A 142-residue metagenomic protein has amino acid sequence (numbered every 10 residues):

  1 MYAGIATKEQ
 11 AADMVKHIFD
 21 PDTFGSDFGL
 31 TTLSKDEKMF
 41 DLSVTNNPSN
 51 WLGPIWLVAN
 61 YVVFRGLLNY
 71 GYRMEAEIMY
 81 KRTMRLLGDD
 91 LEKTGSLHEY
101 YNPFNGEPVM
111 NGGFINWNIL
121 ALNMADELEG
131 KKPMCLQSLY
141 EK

Functional and structural regions predicted by a protein language model:
M1-I55, G88-K142: Extended glycan-interaction surfaces of carbohydrate-active proteins
M1-K8, N60-R73: Alpha-helical support elements that line or immediately flank enzyme active sites and cofactor-binding pockets
V15, M79-Y80: Inward-facing hydrophobic residues that define packing positions of alpha-helical scaffold repeats
V63, L67, A76, T83 (+1 more regions): Hydrophobic, well-ordered secondary-structure elements that form the walls of internal hydrophobic environments
L67-G71, T83-L87, L91: Short leucine-rich amphipathic alpha-helical surface patches
